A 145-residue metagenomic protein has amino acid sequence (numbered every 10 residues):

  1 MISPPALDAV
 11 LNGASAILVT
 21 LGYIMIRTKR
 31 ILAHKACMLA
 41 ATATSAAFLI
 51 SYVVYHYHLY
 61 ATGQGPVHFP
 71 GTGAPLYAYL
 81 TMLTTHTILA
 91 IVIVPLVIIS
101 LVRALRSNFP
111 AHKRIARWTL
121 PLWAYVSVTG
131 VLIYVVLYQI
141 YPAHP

Functional and structural regions predicted by a protein language model:
M1-P145: Alpha-helical membrane insertion/targeting regions
